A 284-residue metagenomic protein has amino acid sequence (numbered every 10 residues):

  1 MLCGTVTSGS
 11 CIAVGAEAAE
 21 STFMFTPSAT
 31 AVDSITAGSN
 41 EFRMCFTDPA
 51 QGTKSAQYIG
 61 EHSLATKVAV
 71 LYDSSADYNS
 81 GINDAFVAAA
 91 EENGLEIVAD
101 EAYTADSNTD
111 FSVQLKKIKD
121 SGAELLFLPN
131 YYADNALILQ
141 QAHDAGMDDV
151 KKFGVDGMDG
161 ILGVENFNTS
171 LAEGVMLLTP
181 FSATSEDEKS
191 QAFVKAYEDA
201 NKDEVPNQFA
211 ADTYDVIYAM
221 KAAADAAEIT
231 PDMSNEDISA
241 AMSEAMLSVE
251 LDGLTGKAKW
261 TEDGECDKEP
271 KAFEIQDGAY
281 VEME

Functional and structural regions predicted by a protein language model:
M1-S34, Y103-T109, K259: Beta-alpha junction/loop-to-helix N-cap segments that form part of ligand/metal-binding clefts
C3-I12, P27-S34, L128-A136, G154-L162 (+1 more regions): Ligand-binding clamshell of periplasmic/extracellular solute-binding protein-like
G15-E20, Q57-T66, V87-L95, K116-A123 (+5 more regions): Sec-exported extracytoplasmic/periplasmic mature domains
E17-S21, A85-L178: Extracellular/periplasmic bilobed ligand-binding domains
E41-A102, L125: An alpha-beta-alpha
M44-K67, S80-I82, N108-S112, N135-A136 (+3 more regions): Hydrophobic alpha-helical segments within soluble ligand-binding/sensing domains
A142-Y214, E274, Y280-E282: Extracellular/periplasmic periplasmic-binding protein-like sensory domains
D199-A210, K221-A279: Segments of small-molecule ligand-sensing domains
